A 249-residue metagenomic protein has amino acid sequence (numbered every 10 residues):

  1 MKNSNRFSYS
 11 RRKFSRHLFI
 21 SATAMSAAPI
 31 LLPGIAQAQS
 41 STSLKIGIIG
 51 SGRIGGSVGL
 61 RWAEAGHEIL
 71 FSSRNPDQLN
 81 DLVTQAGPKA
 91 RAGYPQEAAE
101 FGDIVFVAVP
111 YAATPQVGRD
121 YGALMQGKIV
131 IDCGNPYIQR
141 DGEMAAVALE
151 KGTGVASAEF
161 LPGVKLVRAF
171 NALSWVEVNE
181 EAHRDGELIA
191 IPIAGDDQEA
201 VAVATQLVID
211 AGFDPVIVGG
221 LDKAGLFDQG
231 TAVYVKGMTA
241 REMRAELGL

Functional and structural regions predicted by a protein language model:
M1-M25: N-terminal secretory signal peptides and thylakoid transit peptides that target proteins across membranes
I30-A65, L70, R74-L79, K89 (+1 more regions): C-terminal segment of N-terminal export signals and the immediately downstream linker at the start of the mature
N80, R119, V155-A156: Active-site phosphate/pyrophosphate- and oxyanion-stabilizing loops and adjacent acidic/basic residues in soluble
G87-K89, P95-I129, G134-R140: Rossmann-like NAD(P)-binding element
G93, F160-L166, R184-A224, D228-Q229 (+2 more regions): Internal alpha-helical scaffold of NAD(P)-dependent oxidoreductase catalytic cores
G134-V167, A172, A182: Rossmann-fold NAD(P)-binding glycine/threonine-rich loop
S174-V178: Rossmann-like dinucleotide/flavin-binding elements
